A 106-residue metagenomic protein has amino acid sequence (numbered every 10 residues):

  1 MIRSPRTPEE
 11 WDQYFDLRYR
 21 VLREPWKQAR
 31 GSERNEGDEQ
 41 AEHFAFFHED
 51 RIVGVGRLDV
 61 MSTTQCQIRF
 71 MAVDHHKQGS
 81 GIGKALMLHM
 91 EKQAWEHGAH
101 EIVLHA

Functional and structural regions predicted by a protein language model:
M1-Y14: A short beta-loop-alpha structural element at the N-terminal edge of CoA-dependent acyl/N-acetyltransferase catalytic
S4, D16-R30: Helix-loop element at the rim of GNAT/NAT acetyltransferase active sites that forms part of the acceptor-substrate
R34-E39: Short loop/turn motifs at secondary-structure junctions and domain boundaries
A45, R51-V60, T64-A72: Conserved beta-strand in the GNAT
V73, G79-K92: Conserved acetyl-CoA-binding loop-helix of GNAT-fold acetyltransferases
M87, A94-A106: Conserved GNAT acetyl-CoA-binding A-motif
